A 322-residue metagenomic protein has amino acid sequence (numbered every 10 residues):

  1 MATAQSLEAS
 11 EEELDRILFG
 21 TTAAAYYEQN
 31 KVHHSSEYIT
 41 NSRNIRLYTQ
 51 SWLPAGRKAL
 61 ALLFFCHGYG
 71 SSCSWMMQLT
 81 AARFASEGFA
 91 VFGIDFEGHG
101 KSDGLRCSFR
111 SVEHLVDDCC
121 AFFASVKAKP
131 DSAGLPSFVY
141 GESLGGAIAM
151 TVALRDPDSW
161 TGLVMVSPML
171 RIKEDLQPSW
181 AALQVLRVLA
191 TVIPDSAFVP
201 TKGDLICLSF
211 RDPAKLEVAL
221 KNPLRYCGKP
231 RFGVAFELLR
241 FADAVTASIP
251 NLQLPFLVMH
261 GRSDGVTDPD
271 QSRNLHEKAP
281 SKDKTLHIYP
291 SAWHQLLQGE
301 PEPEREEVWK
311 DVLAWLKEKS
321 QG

Functional and structural regions predicted by a protein language model:
M1-A55, P200-G203: An N-terminal hydrophobic leader/cap segment in hydrolases
A59-G68: Short beta-strand element of the alpha/beta-hydrolase
Y69-A82: The serine-hydrolase catalytic nucleophile loop
S72-W75, H99-P136, P303-E307: Catalytic nucleophile-loop/oxyanion-hole region of alpha/beta-hydrolase and closely related hydrolase-like folds
A81-G104: Conserved alpha/beta-hydrolase
E142-P230: Alpha/beta-hydrolase-fold enzymes
L252, V258-H260, D264: Short beta-strand/loop motif that positions the catalytic acidic residue of the alpha/beta-hydrolase fold
P290-G322: Catalytic active-site module of serine/aspartate enzymes centered on a nucleophile-bearing elbow/loop
